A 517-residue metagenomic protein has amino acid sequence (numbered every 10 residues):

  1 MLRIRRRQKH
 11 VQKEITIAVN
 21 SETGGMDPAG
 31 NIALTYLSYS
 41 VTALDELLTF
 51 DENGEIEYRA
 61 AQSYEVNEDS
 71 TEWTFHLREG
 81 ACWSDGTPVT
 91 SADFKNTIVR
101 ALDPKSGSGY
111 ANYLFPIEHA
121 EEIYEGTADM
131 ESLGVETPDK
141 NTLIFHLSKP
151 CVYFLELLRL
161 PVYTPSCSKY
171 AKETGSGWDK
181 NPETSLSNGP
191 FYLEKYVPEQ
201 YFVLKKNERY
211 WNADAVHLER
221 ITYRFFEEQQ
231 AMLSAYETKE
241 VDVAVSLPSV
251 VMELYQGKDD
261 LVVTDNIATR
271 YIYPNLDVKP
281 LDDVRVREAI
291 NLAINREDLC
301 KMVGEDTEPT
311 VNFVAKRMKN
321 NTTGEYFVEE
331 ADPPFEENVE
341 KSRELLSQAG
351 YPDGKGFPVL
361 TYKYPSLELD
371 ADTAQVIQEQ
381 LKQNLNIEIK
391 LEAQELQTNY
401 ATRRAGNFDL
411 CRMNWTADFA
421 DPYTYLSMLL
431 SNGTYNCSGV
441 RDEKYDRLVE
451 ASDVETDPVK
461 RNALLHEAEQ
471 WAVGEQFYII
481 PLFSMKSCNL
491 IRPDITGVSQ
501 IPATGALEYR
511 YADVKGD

Functional and structural regions predicted by a protein language model:
A18-E68, V99, L186-S187: N-terminal lobe/hinge region of extracytoplasmic solute-binding protein
D51-E52, S132, H146-V216, R220 (+2 more regions): Gly/Pro-rich hinge or "lid" segments in bacterial periplasmic/extracellular proteins
T90-T97, T142-H146, G189-P190, L218-R220 (+4 more regions): Alpha-helical secondary-structure segments
K95, G109-K169: Surface-exposed binding/hinge segments that line and control ligand-binding clefts or catalytic entry sites
E194-K205, T222-V278, K301-M302: Extracellular/periplasmic solute-recognition and catalytic clefts
P198, V339, R343, S347-A417 (+2 more regions): Ligand/substrate-recognition segments at binding pockets and active sites
A293-T322, L369-Q378, A401-D517: Detector for C-terminal structural segments
E308-Q348, L367-A371: Structural transition elements
